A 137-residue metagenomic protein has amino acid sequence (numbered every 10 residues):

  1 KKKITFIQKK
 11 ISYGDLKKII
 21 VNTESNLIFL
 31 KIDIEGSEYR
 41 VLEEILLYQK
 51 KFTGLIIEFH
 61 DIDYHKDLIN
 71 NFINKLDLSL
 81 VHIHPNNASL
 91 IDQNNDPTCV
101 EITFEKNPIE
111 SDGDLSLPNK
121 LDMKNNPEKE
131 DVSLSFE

Functional and structural regions predicted by a protein language model:
K1-T5, L16-N26, D61-E137: Rossmann-like AdoMet/SAM-dependent catalytic core
I7-I73: Active-site segment flanking the S-adenosylmethionine/decSAM binding pocket in AdoMet-dependent transferases
